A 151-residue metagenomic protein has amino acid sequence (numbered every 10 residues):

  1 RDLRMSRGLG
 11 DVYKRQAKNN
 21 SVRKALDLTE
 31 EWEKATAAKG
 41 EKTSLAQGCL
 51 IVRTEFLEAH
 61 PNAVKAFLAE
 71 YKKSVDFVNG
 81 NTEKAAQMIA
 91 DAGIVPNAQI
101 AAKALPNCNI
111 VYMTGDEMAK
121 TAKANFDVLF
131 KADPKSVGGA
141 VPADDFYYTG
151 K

Functional and structural regions predicted by a protein language model:
D2-L3: Short, well-ordered junction/capping motifs at the entry into regular secondary structure
S6-M88: Pocket-lining segment of extracytoplasmic ligand-binding domains
K14, V95, L105, D145-F146: Short secondary-structure capping/turn micro-motifs that flank functional sites
T29, T54, A102, N107-N109 (+3 more regions): Generic secondary-structure boundary/loop-capping signal
T36, N109, T114-E117, V141 (+2 more regions): Solvent-exposed, flexible loop/coil residues
L57-A132: Secondary-structure end/capping motifs
K123-K151: Conserved C-terminal helix/tail region of periplasmic/extracytoplasmic solute-binding proteins
